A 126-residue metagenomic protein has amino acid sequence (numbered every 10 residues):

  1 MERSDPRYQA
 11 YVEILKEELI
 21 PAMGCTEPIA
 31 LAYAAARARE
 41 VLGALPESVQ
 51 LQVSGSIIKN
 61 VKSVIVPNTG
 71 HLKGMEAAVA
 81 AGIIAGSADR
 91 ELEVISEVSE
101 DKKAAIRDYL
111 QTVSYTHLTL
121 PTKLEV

Functional and structural regions predicted by a protein language model:
M1-V12, L45-K59: Acidic-glycine-rich active-site phosphate/pyrophosphate-binding loop
A10-M23: Generic N-terminal amphipathic, Lys/Arg-enriched alpha-helix
M23-P28, N68-G74, S96: Active-site nucleophile and cofactor-binding loops and adjacent substrate-binding regions of central metabolic enzymes
P28-A44: Alpha-helical support elements that line or immediately flank enzyme active sites and cofactor-binding pockets
E40-V49, A88-I95: Phosphate-handling active-site elements
S48, G55-S87: A structural-propensity feature for long, helix-poor, extended segments
K73-M75, A81-E93, E97-Y109: Mobile "lid/hinge" segments at catalytic clefts and subdomain interfaces of large enzymes
T116-T122: Conserved small/polar residues in nucleotide/adenosyl-binding loops
